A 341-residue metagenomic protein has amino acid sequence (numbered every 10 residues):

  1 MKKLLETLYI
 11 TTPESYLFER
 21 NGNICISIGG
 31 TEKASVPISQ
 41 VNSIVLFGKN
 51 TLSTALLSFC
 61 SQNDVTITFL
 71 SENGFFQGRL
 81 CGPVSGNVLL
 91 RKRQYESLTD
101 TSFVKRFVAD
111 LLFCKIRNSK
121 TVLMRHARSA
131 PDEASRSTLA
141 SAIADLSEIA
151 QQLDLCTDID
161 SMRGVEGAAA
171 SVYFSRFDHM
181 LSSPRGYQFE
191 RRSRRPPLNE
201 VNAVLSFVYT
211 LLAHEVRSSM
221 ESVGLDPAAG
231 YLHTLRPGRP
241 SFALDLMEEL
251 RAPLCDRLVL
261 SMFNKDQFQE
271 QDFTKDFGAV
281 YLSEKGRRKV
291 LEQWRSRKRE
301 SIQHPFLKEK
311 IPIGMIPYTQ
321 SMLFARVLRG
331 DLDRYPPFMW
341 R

Functional and structural regions predicted by a protein language model:
M1-E72: Terminal-proximal segments
M1-R20, G29, S35, L89-A228 (+1 more regions): Active-site helix-to-loop segments that bind/position phosphate- or nucleotide-bearing substrates and donors across
Q40, G48-T121: A surface-exposed, charged beta-strand/loop segment in the N-terminal or early-internal portion of soluble proteins
